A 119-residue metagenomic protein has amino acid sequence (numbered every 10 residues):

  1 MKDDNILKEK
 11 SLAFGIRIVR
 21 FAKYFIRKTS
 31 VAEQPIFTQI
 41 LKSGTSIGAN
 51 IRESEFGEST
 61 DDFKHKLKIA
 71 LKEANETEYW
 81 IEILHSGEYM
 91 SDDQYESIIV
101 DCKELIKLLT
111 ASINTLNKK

Functional and structural regions predicted by a protein language model:
M1-K119: Amphipathic alpha-helical assembly/interaction segments
